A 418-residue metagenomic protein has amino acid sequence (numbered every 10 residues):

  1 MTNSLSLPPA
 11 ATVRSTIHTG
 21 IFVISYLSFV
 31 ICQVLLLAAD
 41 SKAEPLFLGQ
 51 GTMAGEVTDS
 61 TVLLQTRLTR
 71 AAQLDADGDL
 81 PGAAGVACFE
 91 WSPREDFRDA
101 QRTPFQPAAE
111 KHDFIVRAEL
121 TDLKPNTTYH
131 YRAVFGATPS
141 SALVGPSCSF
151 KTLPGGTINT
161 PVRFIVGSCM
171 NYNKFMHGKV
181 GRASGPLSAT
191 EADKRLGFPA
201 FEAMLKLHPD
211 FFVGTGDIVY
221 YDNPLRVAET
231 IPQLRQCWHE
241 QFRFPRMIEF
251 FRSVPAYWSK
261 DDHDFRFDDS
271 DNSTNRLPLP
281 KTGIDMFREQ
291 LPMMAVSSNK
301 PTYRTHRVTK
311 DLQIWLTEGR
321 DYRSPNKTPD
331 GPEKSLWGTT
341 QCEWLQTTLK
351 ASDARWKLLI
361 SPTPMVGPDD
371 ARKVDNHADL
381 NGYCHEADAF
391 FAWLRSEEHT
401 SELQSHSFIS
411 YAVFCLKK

Functional and structural regions predicted by a protein language model:
M1-I17: N-terminal secretory signal peptides that target proteins for export/translocation
L27-S28, V34: Short polybasic linear motifs
K42-S401, S405-S410: Metal-dependent phosphoester/phosphodiester hydrolase catalytic core
